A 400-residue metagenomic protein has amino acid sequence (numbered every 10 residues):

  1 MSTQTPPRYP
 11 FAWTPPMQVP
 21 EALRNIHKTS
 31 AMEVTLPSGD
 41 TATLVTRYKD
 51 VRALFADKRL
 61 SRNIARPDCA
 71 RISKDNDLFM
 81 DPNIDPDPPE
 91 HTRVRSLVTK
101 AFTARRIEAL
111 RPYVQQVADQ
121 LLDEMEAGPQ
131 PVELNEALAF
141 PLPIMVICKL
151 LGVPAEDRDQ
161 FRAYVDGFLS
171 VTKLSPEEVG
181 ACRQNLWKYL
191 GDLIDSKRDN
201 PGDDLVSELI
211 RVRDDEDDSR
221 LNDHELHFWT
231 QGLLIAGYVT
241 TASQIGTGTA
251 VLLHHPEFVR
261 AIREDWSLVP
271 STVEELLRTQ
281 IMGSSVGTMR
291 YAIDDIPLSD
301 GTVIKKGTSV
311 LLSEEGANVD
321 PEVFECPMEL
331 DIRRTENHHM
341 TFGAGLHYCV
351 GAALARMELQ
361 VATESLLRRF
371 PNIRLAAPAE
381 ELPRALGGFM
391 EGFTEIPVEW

Functional and structural regions predicted by a protein language model:
M1-W400: Cytochrome P450
